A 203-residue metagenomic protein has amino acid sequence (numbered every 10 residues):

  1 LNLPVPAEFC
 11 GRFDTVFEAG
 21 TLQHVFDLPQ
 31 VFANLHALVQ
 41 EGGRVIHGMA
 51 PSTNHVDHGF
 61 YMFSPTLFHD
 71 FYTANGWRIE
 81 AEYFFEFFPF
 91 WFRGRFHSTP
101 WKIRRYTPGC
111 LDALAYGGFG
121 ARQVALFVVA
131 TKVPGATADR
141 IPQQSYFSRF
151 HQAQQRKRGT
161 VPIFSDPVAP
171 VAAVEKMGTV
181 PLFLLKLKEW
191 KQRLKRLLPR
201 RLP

Functional and structural regions predicted by a protein language model:
L1-D57, T66: Conserved SAM-binding loop
L3, F84-P89: Residue-level detector of flexible, active-site-proximal loop/helix-junction positions within diverse enzyme catalytic
M49-P51, E86, P134: Short beta-strand segments enriched in hydrophobic/aromatic residues within well-folded beta-rich domains
H58-F85, R93-I103: Conserved Class I S-adenosyl-L-methionine
P89-V168: Flexible, glycine-/basic-rich loop-and-beta segments that form/coincide with the SAM-dependent methyltransferase
Q152-P203: Membrane-proximal basic amphipathic "stem/tether" segments
